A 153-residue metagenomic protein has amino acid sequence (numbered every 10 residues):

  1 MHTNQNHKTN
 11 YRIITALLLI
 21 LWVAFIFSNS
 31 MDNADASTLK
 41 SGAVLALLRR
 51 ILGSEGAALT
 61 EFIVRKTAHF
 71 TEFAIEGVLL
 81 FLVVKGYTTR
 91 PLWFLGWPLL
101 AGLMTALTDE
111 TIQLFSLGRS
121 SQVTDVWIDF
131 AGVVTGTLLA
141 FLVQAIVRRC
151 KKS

Functional and structural regions predicted by a protein language model:
H2-T3, C150-S153: Short, charged juxtamembrane terminal tails flanking transmembrane helices
H2-V78: "…centered on the first transmembrane helix and the immediately adjacent amphipathic helix/loop
T9-I14, T89-L99, Q122-V123: Membrane-helix interface segments
L21-I26, F94-L114: Small-polar-interrupted transmembrane alpha-helices in polytopic inner-membrane proteins
E72-G86, V133-V147: Membrane-interfacial alpha-helical segments at the cytosolic side of multi-pass membrane proteins
V83-L92, I112, S116, S120 (+2 more regions): Membrane-interfacial segments
A106-F130: Interfacial helix-loop-helix junctions of multi-pass membrane proteins
